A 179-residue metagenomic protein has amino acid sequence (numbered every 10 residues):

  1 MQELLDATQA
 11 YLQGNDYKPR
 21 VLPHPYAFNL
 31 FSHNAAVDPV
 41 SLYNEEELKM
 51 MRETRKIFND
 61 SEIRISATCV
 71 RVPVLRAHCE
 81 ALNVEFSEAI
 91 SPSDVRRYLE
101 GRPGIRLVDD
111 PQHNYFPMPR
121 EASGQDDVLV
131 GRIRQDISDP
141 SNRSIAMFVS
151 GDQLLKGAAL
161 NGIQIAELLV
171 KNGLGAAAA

Functional and structural regions predicted by a protein language model:
M1-Y98: Active-site-lining helix/loop region of Rossmann-like oxidoreductase modules
S61-A179: C-terminal active-site/capping subdomain that shapes the small-molecule cofactor and substrate pocket of enzyme
